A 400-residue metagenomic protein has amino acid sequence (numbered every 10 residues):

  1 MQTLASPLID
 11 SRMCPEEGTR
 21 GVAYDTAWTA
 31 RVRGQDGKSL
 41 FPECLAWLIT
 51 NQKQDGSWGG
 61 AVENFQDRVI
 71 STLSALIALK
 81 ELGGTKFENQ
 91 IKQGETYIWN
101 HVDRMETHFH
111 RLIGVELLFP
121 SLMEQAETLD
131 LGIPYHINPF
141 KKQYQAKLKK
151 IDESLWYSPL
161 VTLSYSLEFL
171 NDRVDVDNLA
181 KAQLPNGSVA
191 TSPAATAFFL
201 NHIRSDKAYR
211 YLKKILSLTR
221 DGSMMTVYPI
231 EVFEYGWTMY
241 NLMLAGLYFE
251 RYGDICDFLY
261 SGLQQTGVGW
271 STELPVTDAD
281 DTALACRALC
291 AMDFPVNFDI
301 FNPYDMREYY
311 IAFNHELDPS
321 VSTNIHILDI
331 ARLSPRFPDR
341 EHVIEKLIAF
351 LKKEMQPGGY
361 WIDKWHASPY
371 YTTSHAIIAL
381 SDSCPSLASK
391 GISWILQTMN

Functional and structural regions predicted by a protein language model:
S6-M13, L170-Q183, R220: Repeat-mediated protein-protein interaction surfaces in helical alpha-solenoids
I9, L48, G94, I98 (+8 more regions): Buried hydrophobic core positions in alpha-solenoid tandem helical repeats
P15-E43, G60-K92, R104-F169, P185-R210 (+5 more regions): An alpha-helical repeat/solenoid feature that recognizes helix-turn-helix modules
Q52, R220, L263-Q264, M355-Q356 (+1 more regions): Glutamine-centric residue-chemistry signal
Q54-W58: Nucleic acid-processing catalytic cores of prokaryotic defense/repair systems
Q93-Y97, D257, D281, N302-Y309: Short, conserved phosphate-binding/catalytic loop or strand-edge motifs used in phosphoryl-/nucleotidyl-transfer
L216, R220-G222: Terminal amphipathic helices with adjacent charged low-complexity linkers/tails
I255, Y260-T272: Outer-membrane beta-barrel channel domains
